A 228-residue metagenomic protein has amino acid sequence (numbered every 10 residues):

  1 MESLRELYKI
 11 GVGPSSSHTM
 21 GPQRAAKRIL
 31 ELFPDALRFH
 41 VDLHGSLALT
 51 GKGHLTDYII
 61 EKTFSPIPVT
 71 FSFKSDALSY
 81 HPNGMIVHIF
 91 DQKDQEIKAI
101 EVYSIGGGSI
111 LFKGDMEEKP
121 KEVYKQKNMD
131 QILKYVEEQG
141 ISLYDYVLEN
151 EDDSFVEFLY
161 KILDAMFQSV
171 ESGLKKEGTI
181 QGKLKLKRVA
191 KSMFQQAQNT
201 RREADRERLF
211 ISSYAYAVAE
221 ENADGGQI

Functional and structural regions predicted by a protein language model:
M1-S3, F33-L37: N-terminal glycine-rich anion-binding loops that anchor highly charged ligand groups
Y8-A26, N222-I228: Conserved phosphate/anionic-ligand binding catalytic regions in large, soluble enzymes, centered on
T19-P22, A26, G53-D57, Y80 (+3 more regions): Generic structural signal for well-ordered, non-membrane alpha-helical segments in soluble metabolic enzymes
P22-I29, I60, F64, A215-V218 (+1 more regions): Buried hydrophobic packing segments
A36-G45: Beta-strand segments within the central parallel beta-sheet cores of soluble alpha/beta enzyme folds
H44, L55-D145: Mobile "lid/hinge" segments at catalytic clefts and subdomain interfaces of large enzymes
Q131-M166: N-terminal amphipathic, basic-rich helices that act as targeting or association modules
E157-I228: Accessory "access/gating" subregions that flank catalytic or transport cores
